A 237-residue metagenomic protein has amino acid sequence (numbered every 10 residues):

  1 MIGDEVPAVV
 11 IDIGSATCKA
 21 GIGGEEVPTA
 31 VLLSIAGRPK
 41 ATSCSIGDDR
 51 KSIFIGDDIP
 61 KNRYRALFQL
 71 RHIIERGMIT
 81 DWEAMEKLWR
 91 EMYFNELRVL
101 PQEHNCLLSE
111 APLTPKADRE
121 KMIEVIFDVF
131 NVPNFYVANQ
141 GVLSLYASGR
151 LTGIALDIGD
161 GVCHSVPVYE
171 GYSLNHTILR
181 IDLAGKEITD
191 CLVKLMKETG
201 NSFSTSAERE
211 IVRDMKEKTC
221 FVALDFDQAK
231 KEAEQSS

Functional and structural regions predicted by a protein language model:
M1-S15, K19-A30, G37-R50, D57-V162 (+1 more regions): Nucleotide/phosphate-binding catalytic cleft detector across ATP-hydrolyzing and phosphate-transferring enzymes
